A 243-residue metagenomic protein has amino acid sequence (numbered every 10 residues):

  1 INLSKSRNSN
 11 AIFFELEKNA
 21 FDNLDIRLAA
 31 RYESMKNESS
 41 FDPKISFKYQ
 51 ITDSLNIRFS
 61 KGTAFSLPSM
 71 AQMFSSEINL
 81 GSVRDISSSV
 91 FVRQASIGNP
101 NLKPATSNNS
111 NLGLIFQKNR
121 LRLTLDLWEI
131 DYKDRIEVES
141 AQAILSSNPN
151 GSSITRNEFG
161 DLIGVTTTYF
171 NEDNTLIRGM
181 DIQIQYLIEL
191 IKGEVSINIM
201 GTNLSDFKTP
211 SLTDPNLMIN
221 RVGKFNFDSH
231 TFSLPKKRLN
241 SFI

Functional and structural regions predicted by a protein language model:
I1, N37-P43, A71-S76, V83-R84 (+2 more regions): Outer-membrane beta-barrel translocator domains and adjoining extracellular loop/strand segments of Gram-negative
I1-L3, A29-S34, I97-P100, T166-N171 (+1 more regions): Extracellular loop and loop/strand-boundary signature of outer-membrane beta-barrel proteins
N2-K48, S107: Surface-exposed extracellular loop regions of Gram-negative outer-membrane beta-barrel proteins
N8-N10, A30-K36, K61-L67, S76 (+5 more regions): Transmembrane beta-strands of outer-membrane beta-barrel pores
I12-K18, I45-Y49, L112-K118, I182-Y186 (+2 more regions): Residues on the lipid-exposed face of transmembrane beta-strands in outer-membrane beta-barrel proteins
N19-N23, W128-F242: Gram-negative outer-membrane beta-barrel transporters
N23-I26, S54-I57, R120-L123, K192-V195: Repeated loop/turn-to-beta-strand initiation elements of outer-membrane beta-barrel proteins
L67-Y132, N157-M180, Q185-L190, S233-K236: Outer-membrane beta-barrel signature, preferentially recognizing the C-terminal barrel domain of Gram-negative
